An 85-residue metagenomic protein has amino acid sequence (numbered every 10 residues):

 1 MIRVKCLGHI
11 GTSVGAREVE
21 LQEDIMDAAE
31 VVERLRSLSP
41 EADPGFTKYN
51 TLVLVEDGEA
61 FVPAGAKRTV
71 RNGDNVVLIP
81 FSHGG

Functional and structural regions predicted by a protein language model:
M1-G84: Ubiquitin-like/PB1-type beta-grasp interaction modules and other compact soluble beta-rich domains
